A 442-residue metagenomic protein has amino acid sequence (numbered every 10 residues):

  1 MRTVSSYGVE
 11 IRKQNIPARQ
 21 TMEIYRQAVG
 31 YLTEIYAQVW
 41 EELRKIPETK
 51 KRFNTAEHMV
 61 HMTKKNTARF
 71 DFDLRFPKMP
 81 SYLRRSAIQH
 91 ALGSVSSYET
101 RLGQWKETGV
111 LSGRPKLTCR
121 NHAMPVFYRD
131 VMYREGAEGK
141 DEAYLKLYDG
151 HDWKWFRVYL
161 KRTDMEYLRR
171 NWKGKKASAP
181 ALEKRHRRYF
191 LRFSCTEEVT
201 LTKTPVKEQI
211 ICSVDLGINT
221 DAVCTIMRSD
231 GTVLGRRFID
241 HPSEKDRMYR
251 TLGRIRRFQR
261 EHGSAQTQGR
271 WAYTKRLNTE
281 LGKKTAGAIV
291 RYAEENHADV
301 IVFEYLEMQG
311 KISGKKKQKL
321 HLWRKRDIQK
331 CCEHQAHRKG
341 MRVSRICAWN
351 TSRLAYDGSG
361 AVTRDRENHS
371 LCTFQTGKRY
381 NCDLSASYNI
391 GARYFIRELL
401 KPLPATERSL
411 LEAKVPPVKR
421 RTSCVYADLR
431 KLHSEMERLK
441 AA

Functional and structural regions predicted by a protein language model:
M1-A442: Nucleic-acid substrate recognition interfaces
